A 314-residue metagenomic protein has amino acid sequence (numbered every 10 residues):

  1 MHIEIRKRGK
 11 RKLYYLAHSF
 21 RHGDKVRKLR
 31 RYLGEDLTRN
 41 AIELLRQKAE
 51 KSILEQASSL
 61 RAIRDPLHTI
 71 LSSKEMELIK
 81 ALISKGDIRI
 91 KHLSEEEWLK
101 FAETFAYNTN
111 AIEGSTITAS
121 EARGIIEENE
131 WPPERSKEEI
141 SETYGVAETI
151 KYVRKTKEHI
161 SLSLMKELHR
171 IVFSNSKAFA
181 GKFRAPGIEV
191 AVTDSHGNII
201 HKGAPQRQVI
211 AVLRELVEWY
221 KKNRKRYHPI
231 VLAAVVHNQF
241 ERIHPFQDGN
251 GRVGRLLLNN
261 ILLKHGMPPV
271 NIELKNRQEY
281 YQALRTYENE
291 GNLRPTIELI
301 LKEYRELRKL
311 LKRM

Functional and structural regions predicted by a protein language model:
M1-D248, R252-M314: FIC/Doc superfamily catalytic core
